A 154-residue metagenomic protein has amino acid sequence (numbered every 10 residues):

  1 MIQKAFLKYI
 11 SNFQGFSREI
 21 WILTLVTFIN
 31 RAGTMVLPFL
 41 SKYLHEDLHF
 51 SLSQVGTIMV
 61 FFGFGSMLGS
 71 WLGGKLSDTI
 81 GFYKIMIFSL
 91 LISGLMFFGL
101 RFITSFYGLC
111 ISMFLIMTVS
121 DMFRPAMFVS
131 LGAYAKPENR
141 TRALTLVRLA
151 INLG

Functional and structural regions predicted by a protein language model:
F13-G63: Helix-loop boundary and gating motifs at the non-cytosolic
H49, G81, F102-Y107: Helix-breaking motifs and short loop linkers at transmembrane-helix boundaries and internal kinks in secondary membrane
G63-F64, N152-L153: Short hydrophobic/small-residue motifs within alpha-helical transmembrane segments of multi-pass transporter-like
G69-G81: Helix-to-loop junctions at the C-terminal end of transmembrane segments in multipass secondary transporters
L91-T104: C-terminal ends and interior cores of transmembrane alpha-helices in multi-pass membrane transporters/permeases
Y107-L115: Paired small-residue
F114-I151: Cytoplasmic helix-loop-helix junction between adjacent transmembrane helices in 12-TM secondary transporters
